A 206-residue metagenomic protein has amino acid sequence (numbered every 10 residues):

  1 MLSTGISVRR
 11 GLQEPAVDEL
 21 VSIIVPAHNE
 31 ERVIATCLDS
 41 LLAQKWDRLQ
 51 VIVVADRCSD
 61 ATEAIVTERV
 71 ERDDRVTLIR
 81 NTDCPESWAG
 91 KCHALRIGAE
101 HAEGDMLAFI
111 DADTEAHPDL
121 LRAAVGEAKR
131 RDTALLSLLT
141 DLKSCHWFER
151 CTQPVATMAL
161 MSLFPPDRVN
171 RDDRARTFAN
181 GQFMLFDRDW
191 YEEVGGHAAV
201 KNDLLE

Functional and structural regions predicted by a protein language model:
M1-V17, Q153-P154, S162-P166: N-terminal membrane-anchoring/stem segments of glycan-assembly enzymes
T4-R10, E30-A43: Short, well-formed alpha-helical segments that are part of the catalytic scaffolds of diverse glycosyltransferases
E19-S22, Q50: Cell-envelope/extracellular polymer assembly enzymes that use nucleotide-activated donors
E30-V33, C58, H117: Donor nucleotide-sugar binding loop of glycosyltransferases
L38-P85: Acidic donor-binding segment of Leloir-type glycosyltransferases
A61, I110-E127: Acidic donor-binding/catalytic loop of UDP-sugar-dependent glycosyltransferases, especially processive GT2
T77-E100, A123-A198, D203: Long helical/loop segments within the catalytic core of UDP-sugar-dependent glycosyltransferases, especially the large
E103-M106: Short acidic donor-binding loop at the edge of a beta-strand
